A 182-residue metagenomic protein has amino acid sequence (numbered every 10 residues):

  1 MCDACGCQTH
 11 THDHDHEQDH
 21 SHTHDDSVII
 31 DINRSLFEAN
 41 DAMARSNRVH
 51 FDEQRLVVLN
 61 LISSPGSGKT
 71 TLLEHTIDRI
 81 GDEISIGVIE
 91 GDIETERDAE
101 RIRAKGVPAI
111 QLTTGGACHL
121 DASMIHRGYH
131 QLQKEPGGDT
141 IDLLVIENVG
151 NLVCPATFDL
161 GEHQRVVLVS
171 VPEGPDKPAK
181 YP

Functional and structural regions predicted by a protein language model:
M1-D31: Histidine-centered metal-binding segments
C2-C7, S63, G116-C118, C154: Functionally engaged cysteine thiol sites
H24-V49, E53-L56, S67, T76-E162 (+1 more regions): Nucleotide-state-sensitive switch-loop elements of NTP-binding domains
L59-L61: Hydrophobic anchor at the beta1->P-loop junction of P-loop NTPases
S63, V149-G150, S170-V171: Short glycine-/small-residue-rich Rossmann-like dinucleotide-binding loops
L72: Hydrophobic positions on the alpha1 helix immediately C-terminal to the Walker A/P-loop
E162-P172: Conserved phosphate-donor/acceptor-positioning beta-strand/loop module used by diverse small-molecule
P175-P182: Flexible active-site lid/hinge loop adjacent to a nucleotide/diphosphate and Mg2+-phosphate binding pocket
